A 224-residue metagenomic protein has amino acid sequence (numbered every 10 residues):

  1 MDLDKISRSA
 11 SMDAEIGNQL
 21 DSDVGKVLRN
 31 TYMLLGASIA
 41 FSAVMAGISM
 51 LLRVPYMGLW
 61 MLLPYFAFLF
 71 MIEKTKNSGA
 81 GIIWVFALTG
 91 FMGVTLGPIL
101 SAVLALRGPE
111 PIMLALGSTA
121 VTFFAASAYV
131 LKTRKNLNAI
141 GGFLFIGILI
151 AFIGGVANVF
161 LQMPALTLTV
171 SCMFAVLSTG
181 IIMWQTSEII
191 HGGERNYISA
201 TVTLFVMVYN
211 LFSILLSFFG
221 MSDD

Functional and structural regions predicted by a protein language model:
M1-D224: A hydrophobic alpha-helical transmembrane-helix feature that marks the membrane cores and membrane-interface segments
